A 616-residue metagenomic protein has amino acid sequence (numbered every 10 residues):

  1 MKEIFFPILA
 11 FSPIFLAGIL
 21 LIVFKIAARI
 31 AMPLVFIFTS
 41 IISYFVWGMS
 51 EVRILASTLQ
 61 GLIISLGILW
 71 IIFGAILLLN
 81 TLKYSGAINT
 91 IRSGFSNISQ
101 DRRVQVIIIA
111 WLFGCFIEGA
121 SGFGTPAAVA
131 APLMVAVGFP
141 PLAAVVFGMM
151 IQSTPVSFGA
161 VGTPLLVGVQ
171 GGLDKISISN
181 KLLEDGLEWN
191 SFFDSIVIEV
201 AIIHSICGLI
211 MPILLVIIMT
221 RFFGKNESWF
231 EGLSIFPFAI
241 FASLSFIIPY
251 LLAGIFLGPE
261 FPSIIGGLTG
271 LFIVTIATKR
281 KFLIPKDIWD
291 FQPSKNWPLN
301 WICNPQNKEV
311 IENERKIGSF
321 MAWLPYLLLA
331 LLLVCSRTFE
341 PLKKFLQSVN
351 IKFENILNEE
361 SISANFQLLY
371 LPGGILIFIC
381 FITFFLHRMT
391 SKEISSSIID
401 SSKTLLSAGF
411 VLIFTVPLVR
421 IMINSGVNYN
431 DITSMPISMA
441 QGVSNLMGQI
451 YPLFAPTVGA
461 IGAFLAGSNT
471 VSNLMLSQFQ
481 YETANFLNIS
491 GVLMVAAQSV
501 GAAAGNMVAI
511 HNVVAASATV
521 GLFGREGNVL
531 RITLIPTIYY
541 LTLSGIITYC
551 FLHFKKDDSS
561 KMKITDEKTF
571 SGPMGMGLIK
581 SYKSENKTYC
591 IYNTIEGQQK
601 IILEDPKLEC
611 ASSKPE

Functional and structural regions predicted by a protein language model:
K2-P7, A17-R53, G74-S85, R221 (+4 more regions): Structural signal for alpha-helical transmembrane segments and their membrane-water exit/capping regions in multi-pass
I22-I30, I64, P140-M150, N313-L329 (+2 more regions): Alpha-helical transmembrane segments and their helix-start/interface "positive-inside/aromatic belt" motifs in integral
L55-I63, I68-V137, V145-V146, M389-T483: Membrane-embedded alpha-helical segments and adjacent helix-loop junctions characteristic of multi-pass solute
R103-C115, P141-T154, K181-L209, F414 (+2 more regions): Alpha-helical transmembrane segments of multi-pass membrane proteins
T125-M134, M149, G162-D174, T470-T483 (+1 more regions): Re-entrant/interfacial helical elements at transmembrane boundaries that shape and gate the permeation pathway
S157-S243, I247-S294, A502-K561: Juxtamembrane and boundary regions of transmembrane helices in multi-pass small-molecule transporters and channels
G266, P293-V458: Transmembrane helical segments that form the transport core of multi-pass membrane transport proteins
M562-E616: Cysteine-centric segments in proteins
